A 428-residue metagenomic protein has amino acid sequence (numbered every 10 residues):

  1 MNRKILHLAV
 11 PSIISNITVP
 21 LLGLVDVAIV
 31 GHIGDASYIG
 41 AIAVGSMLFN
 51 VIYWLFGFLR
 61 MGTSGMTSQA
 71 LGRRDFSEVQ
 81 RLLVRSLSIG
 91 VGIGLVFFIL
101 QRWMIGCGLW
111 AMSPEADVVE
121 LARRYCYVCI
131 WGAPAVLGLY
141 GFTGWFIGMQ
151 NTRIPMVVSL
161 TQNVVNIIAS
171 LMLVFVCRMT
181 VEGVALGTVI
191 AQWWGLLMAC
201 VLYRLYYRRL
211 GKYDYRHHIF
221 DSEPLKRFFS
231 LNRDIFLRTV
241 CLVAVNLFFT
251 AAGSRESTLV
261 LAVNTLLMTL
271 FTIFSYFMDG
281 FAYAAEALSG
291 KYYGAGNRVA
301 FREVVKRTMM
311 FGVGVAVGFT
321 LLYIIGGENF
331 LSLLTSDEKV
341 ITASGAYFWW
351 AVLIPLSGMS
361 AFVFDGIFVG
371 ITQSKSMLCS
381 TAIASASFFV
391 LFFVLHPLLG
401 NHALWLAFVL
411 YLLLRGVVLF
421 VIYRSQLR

Functional and structural regions predicted by a protein language model:
M1-A9, T67-P134, V165, V174-F236 (+2 more regions): Short alpha-helical transmembrane segments in multi-pass integral membrane proteins
M1-I33, M47-G62, M66, V91-F98 (+5 more regions): N-terminal transmembrane alpha-helices
H7-D26, V128, L139, T161-Q162 (+4 more regions): Transmembrane helical elements of multi-pass membrane transporters/channels
L21-G40, L109-A116, M172-M179, V240-I273 (+3 more regions): Helix-terminus/linker motif at the lipid-water interface of multi-pass membrane proteins
L24-A28, G141-W145, I167-M172, C200 (+6 more regions): Alpha-helical transmembrane segments of multipass membrane proteins
V30-N50, L82, D117-L121, V181-E182 (+6 more regions): Interfacial/gating helices of multi-pass transporter permease domains
I39-I99, V136-P155, V263-I325, M359-T372 (+1 more regions): Small-residue-rich hydrophobic transmembrane alpha-helices
R60, V128-G148, P155-N166, V184-C200 (+4 more regions): Short runs within selected transmembrane alpha-helices of multi-pass transporters and secretion channels
